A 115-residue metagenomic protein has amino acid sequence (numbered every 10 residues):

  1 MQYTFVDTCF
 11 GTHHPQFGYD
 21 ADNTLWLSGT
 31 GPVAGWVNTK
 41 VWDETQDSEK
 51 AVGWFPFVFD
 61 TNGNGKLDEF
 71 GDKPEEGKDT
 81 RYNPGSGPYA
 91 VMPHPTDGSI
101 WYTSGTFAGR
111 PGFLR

Functional and structural regions predicted by a protein language model:
M1, D43-V52, D60-T80: Acidic, glycine-anchored loop motifs typical of Ca2+
M1, G18-Y19, V37-N38, D43 (+1 more regions): Acidic/polar residues at beta-strand termini and the immediately following turn/coil
F5-H14, D20-D22, L27-V33, L67-G98 (+1 more regions): Signature of short aromatic-glycine-proline-rich micro-motifs recurring in repeat-based ectodomains
P32-Q46, A108-R115: Structural motif
